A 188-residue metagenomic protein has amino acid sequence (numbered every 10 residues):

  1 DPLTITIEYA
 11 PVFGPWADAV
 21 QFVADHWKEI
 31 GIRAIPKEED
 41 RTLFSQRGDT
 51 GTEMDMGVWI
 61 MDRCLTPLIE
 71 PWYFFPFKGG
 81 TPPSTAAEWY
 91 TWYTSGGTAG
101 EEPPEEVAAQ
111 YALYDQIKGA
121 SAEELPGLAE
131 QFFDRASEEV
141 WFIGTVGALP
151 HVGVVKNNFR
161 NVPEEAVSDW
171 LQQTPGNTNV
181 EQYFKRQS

Functional and structural regions predicted by a protein language model:
P2-V12, A34-I35, M56: Short, well-ordered beta-strand elements
P11-D25, R41, S45-S188: Detector for C-terminal structural segments
K28-L43: Short, well-structured beta-strand/strand-turn elements
